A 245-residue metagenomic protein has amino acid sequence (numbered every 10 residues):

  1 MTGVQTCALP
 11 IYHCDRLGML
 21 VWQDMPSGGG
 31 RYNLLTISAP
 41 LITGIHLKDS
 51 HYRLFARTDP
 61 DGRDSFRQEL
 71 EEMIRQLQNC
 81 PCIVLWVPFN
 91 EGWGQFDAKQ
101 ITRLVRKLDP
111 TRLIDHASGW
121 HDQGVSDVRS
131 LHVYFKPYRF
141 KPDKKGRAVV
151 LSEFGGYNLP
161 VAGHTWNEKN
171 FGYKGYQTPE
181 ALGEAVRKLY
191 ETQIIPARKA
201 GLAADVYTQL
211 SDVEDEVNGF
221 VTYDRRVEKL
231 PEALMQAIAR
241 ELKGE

Functional and structural regions predicted by a protein language model:
M1-D127: Active-site mouth of glycoside hydrolases
P10-G18, Y138-R147: Short amphipathic alpha-helices and their capping/turn segments at secondary-structure boundaries
S38-G44, D49-S50, V133, V221-R226 (+2 more regions): Short alpha-helix boundary/capping motifs
R67-Q68, C82-W86, K141-E245: Substrate-binding clefts and catalytic carboxylate motifs of secreted carbohydrate-active enzymes
I74, P137, I194-I195: Structural signal for well-ordered, non-membrane alpha-helices
W93-L108, H116-K144, L159, L210-R226: Substrate-binding cleft/loops of secretory-pathway carbohydrate-active enzymes
